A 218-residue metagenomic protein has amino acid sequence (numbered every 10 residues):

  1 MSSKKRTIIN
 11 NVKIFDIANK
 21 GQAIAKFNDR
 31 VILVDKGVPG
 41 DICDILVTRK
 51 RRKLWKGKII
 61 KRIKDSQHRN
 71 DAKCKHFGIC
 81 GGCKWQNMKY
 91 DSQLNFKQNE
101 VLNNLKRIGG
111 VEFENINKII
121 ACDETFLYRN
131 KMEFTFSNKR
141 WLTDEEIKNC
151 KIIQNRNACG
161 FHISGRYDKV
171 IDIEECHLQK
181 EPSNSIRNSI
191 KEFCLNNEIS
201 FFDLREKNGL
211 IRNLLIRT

Functional and structural regions predicted by a protein language model:
S2-T218: Accessory RNA-recognition modules of RNA-modification enzymes
